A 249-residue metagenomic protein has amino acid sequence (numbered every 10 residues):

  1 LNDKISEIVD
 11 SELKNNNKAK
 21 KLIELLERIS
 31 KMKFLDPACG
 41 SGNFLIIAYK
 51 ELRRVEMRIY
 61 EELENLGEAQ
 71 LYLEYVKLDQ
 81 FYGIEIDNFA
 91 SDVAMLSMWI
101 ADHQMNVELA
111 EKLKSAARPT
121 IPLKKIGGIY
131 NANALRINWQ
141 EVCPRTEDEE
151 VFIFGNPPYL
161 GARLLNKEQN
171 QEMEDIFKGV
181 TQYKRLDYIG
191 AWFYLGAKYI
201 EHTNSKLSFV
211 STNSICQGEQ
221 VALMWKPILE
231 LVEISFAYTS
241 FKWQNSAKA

Functional and structural regions predicted by a protein language model:
L1-L71, V76, I86, A90 (+5 more regions): Class I S-adenosyl-L-methionine
I46, R53, S91, W99 (+6 more regions): Signature of N6-adenine DNA methyltransferases within the class I
F81-I84: Conserved SAM-binding motif I beta-strand of class I
A94: Conserved SAM-binding loop
